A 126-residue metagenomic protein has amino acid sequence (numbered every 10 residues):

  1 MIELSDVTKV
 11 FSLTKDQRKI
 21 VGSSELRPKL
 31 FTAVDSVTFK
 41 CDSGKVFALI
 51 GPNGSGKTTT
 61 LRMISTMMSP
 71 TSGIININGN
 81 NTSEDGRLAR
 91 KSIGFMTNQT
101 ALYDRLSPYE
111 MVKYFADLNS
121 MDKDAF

Functional and structural regions predicted by a protein language model:
T14, P28-T32, R87: Short coil-to-beta microelement around the adenine-binding A-loop and adjacent beta1/P-loop entry of ABC ATPase
F47-A48: Short beta-strand immediately N-terminal to the Walker A/P-loop
P52-G56: Walker A (P-loop) phosphate-binding loop of ABC-type ATPase nucleotide-binding domains
S65: Helix-to-loop junction immediately C-terminal to a conserved catalytic motif
G73-E84, L88-A89: Conserved ABC transporter NBD signature motif
